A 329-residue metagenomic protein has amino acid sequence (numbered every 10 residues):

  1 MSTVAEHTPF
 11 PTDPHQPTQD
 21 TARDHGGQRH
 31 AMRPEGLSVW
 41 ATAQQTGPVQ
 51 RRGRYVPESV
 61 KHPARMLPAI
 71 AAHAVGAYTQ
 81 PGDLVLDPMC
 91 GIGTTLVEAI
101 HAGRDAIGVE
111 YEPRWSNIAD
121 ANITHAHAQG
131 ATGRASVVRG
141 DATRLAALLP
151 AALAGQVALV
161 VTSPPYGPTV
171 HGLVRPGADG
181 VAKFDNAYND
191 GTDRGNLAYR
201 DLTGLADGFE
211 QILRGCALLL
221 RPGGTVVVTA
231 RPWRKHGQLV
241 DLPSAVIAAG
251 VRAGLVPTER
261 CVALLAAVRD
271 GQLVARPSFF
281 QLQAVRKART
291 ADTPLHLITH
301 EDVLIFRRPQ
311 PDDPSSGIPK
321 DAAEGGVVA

Functional and structural regions predicted by a protein language model:
M1-A329: Class I S-adenosyl-L-methionine-dependent methyltransferase catalytic core
